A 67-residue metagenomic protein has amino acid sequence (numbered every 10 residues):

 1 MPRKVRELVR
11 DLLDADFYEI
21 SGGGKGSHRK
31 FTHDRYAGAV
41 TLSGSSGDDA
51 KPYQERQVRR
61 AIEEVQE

Functional and structural regions predicted by a protein language model:
M1-K25, F31-E67: Basic nucleic-acid-binding interfaces
